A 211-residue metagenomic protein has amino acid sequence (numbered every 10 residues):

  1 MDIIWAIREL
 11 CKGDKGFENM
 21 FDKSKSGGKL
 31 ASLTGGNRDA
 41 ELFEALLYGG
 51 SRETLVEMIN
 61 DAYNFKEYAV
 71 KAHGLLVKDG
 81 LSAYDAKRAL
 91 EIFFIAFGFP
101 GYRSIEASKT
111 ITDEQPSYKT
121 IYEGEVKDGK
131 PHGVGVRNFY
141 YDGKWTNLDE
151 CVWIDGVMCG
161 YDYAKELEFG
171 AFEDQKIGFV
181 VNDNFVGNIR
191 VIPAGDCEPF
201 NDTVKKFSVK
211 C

Functional and structural regions predicted by a protein language model:
M1-S108: Charged, amphipathic alpha-helical regulatory modules used for macromolecular assembly or allosteric control
I105-C211: Glycine/tyrosine- and acidic-biased, solvent-exposed loop/turn segments at the edges of beta-strands
